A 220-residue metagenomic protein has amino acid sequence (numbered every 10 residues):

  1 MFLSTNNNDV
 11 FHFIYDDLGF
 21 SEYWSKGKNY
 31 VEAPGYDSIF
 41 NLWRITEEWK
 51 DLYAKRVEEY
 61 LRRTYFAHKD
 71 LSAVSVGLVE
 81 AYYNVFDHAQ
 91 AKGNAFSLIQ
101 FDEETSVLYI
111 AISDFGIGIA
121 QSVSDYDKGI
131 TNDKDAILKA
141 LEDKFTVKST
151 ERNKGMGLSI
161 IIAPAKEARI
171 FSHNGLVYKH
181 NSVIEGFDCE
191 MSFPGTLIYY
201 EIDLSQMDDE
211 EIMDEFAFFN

Functional and structural regions predicted by a protein language model:
M1-W24: Amphipathic alpha-helical interaction surfaces in cytosolic regulatory modules
S25, Y30-P34, E48, D127-K128 (+1 more regions): Flexible, glycine-/charge-rich segments associated with ATP-binding catalytic modules
P34-Y36, A81: Low-complexity alpha-helical segments at protein termini and membrane interfaces
D37-A67, A120, D127-T146: Helix-loop-beta hinge of the Bergerat
F66-E103, S159-P164: Conserved ATP-binding N-box helix of the HATPase_c
S106-I110, T196: Short beta-strand element(s) in the Bergerat
D114: Acidic ATP/Mg2+-coordinating residue in the GHKL
I117: Glycine-rich G1-box
